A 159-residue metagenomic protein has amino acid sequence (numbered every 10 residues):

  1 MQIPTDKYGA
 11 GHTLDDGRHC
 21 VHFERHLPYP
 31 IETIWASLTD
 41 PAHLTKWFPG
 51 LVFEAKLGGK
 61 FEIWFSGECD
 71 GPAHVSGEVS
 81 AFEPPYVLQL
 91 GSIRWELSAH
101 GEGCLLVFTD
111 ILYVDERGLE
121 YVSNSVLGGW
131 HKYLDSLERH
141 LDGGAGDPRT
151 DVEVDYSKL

Functional and structural regions predicted by a protein language model:
M1-L14, G101-L105, I111-L159: Terminal "cap-and-tail" regions of soluble proteins that handle hydrophobic small molecules
M1-L51: Hydrophobic ligand-binding cavity/cleft-lining segments
R18-F23, S37-H43, F65, C69-D70 (+3 more regions): Hydrophobic/basic alpha-helical segments enriched in Actinobacteria
H19-C20, P72-G77, V122-V126: Glycine-rich, flexible loop segments associated with nucleotide phosphate handling
I34, L44, F61-I63, V79 (+3 more regions): Hydrophobic pocket/interface hotspot
P49-K56, K60-E116: Hydrophobic-ligand binding "helix-grip"
